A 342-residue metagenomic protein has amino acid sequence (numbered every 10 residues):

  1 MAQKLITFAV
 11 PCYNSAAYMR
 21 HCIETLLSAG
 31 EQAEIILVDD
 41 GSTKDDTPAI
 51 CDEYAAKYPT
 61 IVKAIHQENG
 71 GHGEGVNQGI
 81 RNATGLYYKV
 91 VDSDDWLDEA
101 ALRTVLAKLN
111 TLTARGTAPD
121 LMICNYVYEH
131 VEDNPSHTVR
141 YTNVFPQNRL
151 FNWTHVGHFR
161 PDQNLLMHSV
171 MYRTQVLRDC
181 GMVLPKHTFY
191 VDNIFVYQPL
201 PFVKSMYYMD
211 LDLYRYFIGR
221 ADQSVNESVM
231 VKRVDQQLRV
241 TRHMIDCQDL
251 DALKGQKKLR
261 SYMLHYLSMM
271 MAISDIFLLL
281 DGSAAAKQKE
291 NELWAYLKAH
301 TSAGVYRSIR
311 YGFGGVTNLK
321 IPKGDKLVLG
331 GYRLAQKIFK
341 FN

Functional and structural regions predicted by a protein language model:
M1-T25: N-proximal low-complexity "stem/linker" segments adjacent to membrane-targeting elements
E24-A33: Short, acidic, metal-binding catalytic loop of nucleotide-sugar glycosyltransferases
D39-A49: A conserved acidic beta->alpha catalytic loop
Q67-A83: Glycine-rich, basic loop-to-helix element that forms the pyrophosphate-binding segment of sugar-nucleotide handling
H72, D95-M206, Y214, I218-M230: Donor-binding/catalytic cores of nucleotide-activated saccharide and glycerol-phosphate transferases/polymerases
Y88: Short aromatic/hydrophobic "clamp" motif used to bind/position activated sugar donors
L211-R220, N226-K254, M269-A303: Catalytic core of nucleotide-sugar-dependent glycosyltransferases
L279-N342: Membrane-interface aromatic/basic loop that binds lipid-linked glycans or pyrophosphate carriers, typified by
